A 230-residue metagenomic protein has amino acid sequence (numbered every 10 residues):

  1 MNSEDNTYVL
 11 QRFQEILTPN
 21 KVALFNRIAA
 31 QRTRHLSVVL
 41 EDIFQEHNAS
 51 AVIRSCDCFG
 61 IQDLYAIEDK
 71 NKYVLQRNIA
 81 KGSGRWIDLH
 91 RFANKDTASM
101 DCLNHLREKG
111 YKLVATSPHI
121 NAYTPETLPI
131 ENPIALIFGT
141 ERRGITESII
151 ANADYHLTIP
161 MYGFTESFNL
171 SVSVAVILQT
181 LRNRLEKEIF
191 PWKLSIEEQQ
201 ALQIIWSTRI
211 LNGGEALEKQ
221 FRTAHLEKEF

Functional and structural regions predicted by a protein language model:
M1-F230: Post-transcriptional modification and biogenesis factors for structured RNAs of the translation apparatus
